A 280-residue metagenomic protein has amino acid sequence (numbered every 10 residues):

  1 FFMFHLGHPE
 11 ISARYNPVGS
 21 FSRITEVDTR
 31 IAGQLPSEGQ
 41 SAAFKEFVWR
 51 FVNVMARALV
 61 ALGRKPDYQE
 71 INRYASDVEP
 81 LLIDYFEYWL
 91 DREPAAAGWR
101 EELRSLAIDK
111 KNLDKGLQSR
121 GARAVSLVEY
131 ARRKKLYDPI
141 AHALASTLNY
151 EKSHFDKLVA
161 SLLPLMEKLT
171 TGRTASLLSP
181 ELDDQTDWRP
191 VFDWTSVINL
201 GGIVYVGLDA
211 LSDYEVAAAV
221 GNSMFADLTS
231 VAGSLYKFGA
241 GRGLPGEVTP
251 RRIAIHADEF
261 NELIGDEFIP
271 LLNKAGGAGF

Functional and structural regions predicted by a protein language model:
F1-F280: P-loop NTPase motor domains
